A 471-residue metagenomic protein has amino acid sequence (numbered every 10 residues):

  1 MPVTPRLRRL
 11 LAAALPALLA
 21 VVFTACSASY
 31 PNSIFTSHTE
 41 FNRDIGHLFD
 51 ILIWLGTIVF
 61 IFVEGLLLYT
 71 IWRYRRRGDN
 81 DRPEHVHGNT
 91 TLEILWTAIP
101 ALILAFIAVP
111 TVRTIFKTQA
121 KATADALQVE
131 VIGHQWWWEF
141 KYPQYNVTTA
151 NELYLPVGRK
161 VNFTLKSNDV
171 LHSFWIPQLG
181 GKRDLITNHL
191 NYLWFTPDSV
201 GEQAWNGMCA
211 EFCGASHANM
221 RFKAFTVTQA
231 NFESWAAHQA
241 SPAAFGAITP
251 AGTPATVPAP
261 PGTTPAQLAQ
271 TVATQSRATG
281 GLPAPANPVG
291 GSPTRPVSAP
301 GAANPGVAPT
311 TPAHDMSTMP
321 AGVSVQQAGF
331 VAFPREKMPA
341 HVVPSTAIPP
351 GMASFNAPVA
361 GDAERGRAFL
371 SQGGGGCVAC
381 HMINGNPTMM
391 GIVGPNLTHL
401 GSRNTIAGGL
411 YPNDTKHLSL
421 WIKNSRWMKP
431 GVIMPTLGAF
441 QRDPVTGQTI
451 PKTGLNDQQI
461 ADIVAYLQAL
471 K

Functional and structural regions predicted by a protein language model:
M1-A28: N-terminal secretory/membrane targeting signals
C26-F41: Bacterial Sec signal peptide processing site at the extreme N-terminus
F49-R73, P83-P143, V147-F174, N191-G207 (+1 more regions): Beta-strand cores of secreted/periplasmic/IMS beta-sandwich domains, seen most often in copper-related folds
N146-T149, W235-Q372: Electrostatic cytochrome c docking/interface patches
F174-T253: Extracytoplasmic/periplasmic soluble domains downstream of a signal peptide or transmembrane helix
N206-N219, R367-N396, R403-A407, K423-V432 (+1 more regions): Periplasmic/extracellular electron-transfer cofactor-ligation site, primarily the c-type cytochrome heme-c attachment
R221-Q229, M382-S419, R442, G447 (+1 more regions): Gly/Gly-Pro-rich "capping" loops immediately C-terminal to redox-active cysteine motifs in periplasmic/lumenal
E233-S241, T271, E336-H341, I348 (+3 more regions): C-terminal capping alpha-helices of c-type cytochrome domains
